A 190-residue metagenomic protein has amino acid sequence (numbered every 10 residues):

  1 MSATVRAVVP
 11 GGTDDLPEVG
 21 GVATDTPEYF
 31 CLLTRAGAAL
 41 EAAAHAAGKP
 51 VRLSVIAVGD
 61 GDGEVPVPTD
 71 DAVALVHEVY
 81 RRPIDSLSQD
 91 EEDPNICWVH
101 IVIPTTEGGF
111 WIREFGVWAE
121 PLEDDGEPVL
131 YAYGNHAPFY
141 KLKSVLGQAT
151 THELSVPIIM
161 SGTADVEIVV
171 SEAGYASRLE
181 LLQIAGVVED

Functional and structural regions predicted by a protein language model:
S2-E172, E189: N-terminal assembly/attachment segments of tailed bacteriophage virion structural proteins
A176-D190: A signal for long, low-complexity, Ser/Thr/Asn-enriched, surface-exposed stalk/shaft and domain-boundary segments
